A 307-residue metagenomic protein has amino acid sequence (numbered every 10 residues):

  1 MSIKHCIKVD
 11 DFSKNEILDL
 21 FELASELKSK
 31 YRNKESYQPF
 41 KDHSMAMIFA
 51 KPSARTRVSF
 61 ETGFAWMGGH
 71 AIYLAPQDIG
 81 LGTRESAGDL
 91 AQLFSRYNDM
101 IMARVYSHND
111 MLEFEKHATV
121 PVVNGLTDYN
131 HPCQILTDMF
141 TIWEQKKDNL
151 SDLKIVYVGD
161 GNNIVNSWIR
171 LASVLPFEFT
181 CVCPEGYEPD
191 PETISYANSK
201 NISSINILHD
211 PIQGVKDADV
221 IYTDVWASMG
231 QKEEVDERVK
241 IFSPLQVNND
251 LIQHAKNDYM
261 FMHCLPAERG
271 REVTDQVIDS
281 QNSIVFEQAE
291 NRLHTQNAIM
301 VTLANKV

Functional and structural regions predicted by a protein language model:
M1-V58, T62: Positively charged, low-complexity intrinsically disordered leader regions
F40-M45, L150-L153, D258: Phosphate-coordination loops involved in phosphoryl transfer and adenosine-cofactor binding
F40-W143, R269: Phosphate/diphosphate ligand-binding glycine-rich loop within oxidoreductases
A50-T62, Q145-T223: Glycine-rich phosphate/diphosphate-binding loop of Rossmann-like nucleotide-binding domains
M67, Y97, H117-T119, L175 (+3 more regions): Short, structured coil segments at secondary-structure junctions
N198-Q276: Rossmann-like adenosine-cofactor binding region
D258-Y259, L265-V307: Adenosine-phosphate binding glycine-rich loop
